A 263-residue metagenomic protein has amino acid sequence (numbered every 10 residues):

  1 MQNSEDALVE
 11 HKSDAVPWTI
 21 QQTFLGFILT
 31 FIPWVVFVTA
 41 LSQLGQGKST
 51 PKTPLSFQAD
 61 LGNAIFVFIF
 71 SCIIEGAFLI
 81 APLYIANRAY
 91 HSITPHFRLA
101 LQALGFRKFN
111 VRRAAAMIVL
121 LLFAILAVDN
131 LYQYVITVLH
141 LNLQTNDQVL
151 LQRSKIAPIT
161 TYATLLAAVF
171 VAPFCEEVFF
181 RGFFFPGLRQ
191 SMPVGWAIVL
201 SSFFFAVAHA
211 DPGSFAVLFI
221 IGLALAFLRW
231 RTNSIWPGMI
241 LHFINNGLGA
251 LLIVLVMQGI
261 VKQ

Functional and structural regions predicted by a protein language model:
M1-R113, L126, G247-Q263: N-terminal, membrane-interfacial amphipathic/helix-forming hydrophobic leader that caps and precedes the first
K12, I65, R98, A103 (+5 more regions): Residue-level detector of transmembrane insertion/anchoring sites
F27, F68, A114-L122, L165-F170: Residue-level signature of transmembrane alpha-helical cores of multipass secondary-active transporters and flippases
T30, F123-N130, L143-Q263: Transmembrane helix-loop-helix hairpins at the membrane interface of multi-pass integral membrane proteins
V36, I125-H140: Alpha-helical transmembrane segments and their membrane-interface junctions in multi-pass membrane proteins
G45-S49, H140, M192: Glycine-centered loop/turn motif at secondary-structure junctions
